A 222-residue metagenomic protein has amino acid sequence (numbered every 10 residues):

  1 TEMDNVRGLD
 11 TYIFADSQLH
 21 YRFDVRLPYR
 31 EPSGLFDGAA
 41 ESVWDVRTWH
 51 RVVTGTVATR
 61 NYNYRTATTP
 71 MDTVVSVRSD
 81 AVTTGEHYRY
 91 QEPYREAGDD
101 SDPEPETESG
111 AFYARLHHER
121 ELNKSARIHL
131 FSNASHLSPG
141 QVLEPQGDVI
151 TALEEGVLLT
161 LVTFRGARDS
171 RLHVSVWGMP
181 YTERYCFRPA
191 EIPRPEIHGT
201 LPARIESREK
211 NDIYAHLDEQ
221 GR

Functional and structural regions predicted by a protein language model:
T1-R222: Amphipathic alpha-helical and helix-coil boundary elements used as assembly and membrane-proximal scaffolds
